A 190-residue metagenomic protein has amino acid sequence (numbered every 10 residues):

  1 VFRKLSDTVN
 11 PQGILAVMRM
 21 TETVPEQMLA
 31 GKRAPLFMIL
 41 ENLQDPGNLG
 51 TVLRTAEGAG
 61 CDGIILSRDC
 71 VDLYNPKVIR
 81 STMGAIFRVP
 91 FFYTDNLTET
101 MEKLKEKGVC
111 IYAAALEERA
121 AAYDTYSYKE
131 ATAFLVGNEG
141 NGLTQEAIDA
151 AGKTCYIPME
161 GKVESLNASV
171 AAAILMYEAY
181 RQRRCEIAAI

Functional and structural regions predicted by a protein language model:
V1-S6, C110: N-terminal positively charged helical leader segments and presequences
L5, K103, Y123, S165-V170: Short, charged, surface-exposed secondary-structure boundary motifs
L5-T8, Q27-A30, M83, D124-Y126 (+1 more regions): Short secondary-structure boundary/capping segments
G13, T55-A59, L73, V78-I86 (+1 more regions): Structured adenosyl-cofactor binding patch, chiefly the S-adenosyl-L-methionine
V17, T23-A121: RNA substrate-binding interface of SAM-dependent RNA methyltransferases
E22-K32, R181-I190: Intrinsically disordered or low-complexity boundary/linker segments at protein termini and domain junctions
Y112-V163: Active-site/ligand-binding-proximal alpha/beta "capping" segment
